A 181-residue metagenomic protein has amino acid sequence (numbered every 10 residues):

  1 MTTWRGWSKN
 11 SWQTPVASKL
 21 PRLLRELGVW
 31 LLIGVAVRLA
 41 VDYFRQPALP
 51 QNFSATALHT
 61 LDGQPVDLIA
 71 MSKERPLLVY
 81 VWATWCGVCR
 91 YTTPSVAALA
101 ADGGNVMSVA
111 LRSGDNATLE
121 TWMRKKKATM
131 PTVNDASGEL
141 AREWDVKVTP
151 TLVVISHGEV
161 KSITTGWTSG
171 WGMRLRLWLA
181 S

Functional and structural regions predicted by a protein language model:
M1-L20: N-terminal Lys/Arg-rich, disordered targeting/topogenic segments
R22-V41: Hydrophobic membrane-insertion alpha-helices, especially the h-region of bacterial N-terminal signal peptides
A36-I69: N-terminal "domain-start" segment that seeds a small globular fold
H59, P131-D135: Short acidic-hydrophobic, aromatic-tinged amphipathic segments that line or gate anion-handling sites
D67-R90, V96: Short active-site neighborhood of thiol/selenol oxidoreductases, capturing the structured segment around
L78-V79, V106, L152: Hydrophobic beta-strand anchors of alpha/beta hydrolase catalytic cores
R90-K126, A136-R142: Structural microenvironment flanking redox-active thiols in thiol-disulfide oxidoreductases
R124-A128, A136-A180: Thiol/disulfide oxidoreductase modules built on the thioredoxin-like
